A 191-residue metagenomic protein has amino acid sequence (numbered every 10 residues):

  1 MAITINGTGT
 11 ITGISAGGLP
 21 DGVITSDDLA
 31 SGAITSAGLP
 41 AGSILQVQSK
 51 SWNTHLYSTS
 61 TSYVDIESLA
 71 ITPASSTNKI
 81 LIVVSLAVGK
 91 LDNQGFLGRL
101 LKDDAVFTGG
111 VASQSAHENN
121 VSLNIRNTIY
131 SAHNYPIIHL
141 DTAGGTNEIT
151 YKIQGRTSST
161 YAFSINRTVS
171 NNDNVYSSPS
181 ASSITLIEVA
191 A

Functional and structural regions predicted by a protein language model:
A2-H55: Glycine-rich, low-complexity segments
N6, D21, D28, D65 (+3 more regions): Acidic side chains
I11, D21, V64, H133 (+1 more regions): Generic, low-specificity signal for short hydrophobic/alpha-helical stretches with a mild N-terminal bias, encompassing
G22, G32, S43, V64 (+2 more regions): Short, surface-exposed loop/turn motifs at beta-strand boundaries within globular domains
S51, T59, T72-K79, V83-E148 (+1 more regions): Terminal beta-strand-rich extracellular "head" domains that mediate receptor/glycan or other ligand binding
L56-V64: Solvent-exposed, conformationally flexible loop/turn segments
E67-I71: Extended, low-complexity regulatory regions
